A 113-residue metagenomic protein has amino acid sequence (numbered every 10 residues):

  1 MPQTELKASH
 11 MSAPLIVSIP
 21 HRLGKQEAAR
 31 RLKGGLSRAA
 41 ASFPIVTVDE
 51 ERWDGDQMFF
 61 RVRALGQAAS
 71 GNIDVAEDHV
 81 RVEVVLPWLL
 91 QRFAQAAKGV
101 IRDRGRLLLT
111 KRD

Functional and structural regions predicted by a protein language model:
P2-R31, G35-F43: Terminal, regulation- and interaction-focused segments at domain boundaries
A8-H10, P14, Q57-F59, V100-T110: Feature captures hydrophobic
H10-I16, G55, A68, E77-H79: A general secondary-structure signal for short beta-strands and their flanking turns/coil in non-transmembrane regions
I16-P20, R61-R63, D74, E83-V85: Residue-level recognition of well-ordered beta-strand positions that form the cores of beta-sheet-rich folds across
A29, L90-D113: A conserved amphipathic terminal alpha-helix motif
A41-N72: Ser/Thr-rich, low-complexity intrinsically disordered terminal regions
N72-A76, R81-A97: Membrane-proximal amphipathic alpha-helices
